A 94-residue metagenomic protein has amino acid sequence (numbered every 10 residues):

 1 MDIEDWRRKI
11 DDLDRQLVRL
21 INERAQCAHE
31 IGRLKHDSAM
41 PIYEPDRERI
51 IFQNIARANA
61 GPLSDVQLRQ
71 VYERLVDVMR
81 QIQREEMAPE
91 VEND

Functional and structural regions predicted by a protein language model:
M1-D94: Domain-level signature for soluble enzymes in the chorismate/prephenate branch of the shikimate pathway
